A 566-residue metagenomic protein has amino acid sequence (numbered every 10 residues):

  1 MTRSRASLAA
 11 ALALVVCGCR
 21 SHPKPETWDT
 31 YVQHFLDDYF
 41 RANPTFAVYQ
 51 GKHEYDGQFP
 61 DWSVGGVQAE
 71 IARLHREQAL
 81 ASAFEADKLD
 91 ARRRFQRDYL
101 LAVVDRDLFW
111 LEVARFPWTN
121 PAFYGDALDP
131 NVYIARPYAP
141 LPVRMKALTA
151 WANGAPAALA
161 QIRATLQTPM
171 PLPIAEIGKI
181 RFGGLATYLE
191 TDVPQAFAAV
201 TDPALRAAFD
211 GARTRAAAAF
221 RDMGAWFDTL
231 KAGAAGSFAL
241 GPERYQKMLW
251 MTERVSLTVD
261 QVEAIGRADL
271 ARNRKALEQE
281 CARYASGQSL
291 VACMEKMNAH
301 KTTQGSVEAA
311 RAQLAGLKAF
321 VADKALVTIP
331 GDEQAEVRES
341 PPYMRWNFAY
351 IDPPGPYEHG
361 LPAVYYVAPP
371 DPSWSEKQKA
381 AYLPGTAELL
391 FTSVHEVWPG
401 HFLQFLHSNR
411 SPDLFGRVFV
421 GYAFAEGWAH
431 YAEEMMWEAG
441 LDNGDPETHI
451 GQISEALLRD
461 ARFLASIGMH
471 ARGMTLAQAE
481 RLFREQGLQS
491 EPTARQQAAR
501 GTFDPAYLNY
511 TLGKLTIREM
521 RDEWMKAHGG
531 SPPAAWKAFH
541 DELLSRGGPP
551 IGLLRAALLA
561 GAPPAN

Functional and structural regions predicted by a protein language model:
M1-L8: Bacterial N-terminal signal peptides that target proteins for export
L8-A10, G400: Intrinsically disordered, low-complexity segments enriched in polar/charged small residues
A10-L12, S408: Enrichment for repetitive, rod-forming helical segments
L12-R20: Hydrophobic h-region of N-terminal signal peptides that target proteins for export in Gram-negative bacteria
C19-N566: N-terminal maturation segment of proteins
